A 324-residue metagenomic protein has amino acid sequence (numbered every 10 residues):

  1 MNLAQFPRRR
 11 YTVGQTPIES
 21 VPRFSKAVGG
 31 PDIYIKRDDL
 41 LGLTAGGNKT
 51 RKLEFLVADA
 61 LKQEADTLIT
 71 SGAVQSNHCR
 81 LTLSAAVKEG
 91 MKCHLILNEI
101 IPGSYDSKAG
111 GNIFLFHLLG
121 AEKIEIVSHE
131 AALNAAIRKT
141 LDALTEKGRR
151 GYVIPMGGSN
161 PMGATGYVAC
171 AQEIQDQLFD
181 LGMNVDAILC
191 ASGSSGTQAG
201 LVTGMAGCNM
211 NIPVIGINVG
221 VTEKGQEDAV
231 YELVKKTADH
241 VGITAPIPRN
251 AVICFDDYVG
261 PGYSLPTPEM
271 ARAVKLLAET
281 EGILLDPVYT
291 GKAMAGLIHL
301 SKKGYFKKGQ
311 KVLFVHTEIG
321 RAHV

Functional and structural regions predicted by a protein language model:
M1-R321: PLP-dependent amino-acid enzyme catalytic core
